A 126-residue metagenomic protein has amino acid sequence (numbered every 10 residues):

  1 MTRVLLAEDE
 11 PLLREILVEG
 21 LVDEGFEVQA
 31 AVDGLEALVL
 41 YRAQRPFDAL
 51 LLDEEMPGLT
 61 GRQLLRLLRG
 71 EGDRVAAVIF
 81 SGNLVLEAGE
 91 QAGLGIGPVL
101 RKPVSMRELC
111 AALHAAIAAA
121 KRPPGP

Functional and structural regions predicted by a protein language model:
E8: Conserved acidic carboxylate
E15-D23: Charged docking surfaces used in two-component/phosphorelay signaling
A30-A49: Acidic, metal-coordinating helix/loop segments flanking the phosphotransfer/catalytic sites of two-component signaling
D33-E36, T60-L64: Acidic catalytic/metal-coordinating carboxylates
D53: Active-site residues of response regulator receiver
M56: Receiver (REC) domain active-site loop signature in two-component systems and cognate sites in sensor histidine kinases
I79-S81: Hydrophobic/aromatic residues positioned on beta-strands within the core alpha/beta folds
V104-I117, K121: C-terminal output helix
